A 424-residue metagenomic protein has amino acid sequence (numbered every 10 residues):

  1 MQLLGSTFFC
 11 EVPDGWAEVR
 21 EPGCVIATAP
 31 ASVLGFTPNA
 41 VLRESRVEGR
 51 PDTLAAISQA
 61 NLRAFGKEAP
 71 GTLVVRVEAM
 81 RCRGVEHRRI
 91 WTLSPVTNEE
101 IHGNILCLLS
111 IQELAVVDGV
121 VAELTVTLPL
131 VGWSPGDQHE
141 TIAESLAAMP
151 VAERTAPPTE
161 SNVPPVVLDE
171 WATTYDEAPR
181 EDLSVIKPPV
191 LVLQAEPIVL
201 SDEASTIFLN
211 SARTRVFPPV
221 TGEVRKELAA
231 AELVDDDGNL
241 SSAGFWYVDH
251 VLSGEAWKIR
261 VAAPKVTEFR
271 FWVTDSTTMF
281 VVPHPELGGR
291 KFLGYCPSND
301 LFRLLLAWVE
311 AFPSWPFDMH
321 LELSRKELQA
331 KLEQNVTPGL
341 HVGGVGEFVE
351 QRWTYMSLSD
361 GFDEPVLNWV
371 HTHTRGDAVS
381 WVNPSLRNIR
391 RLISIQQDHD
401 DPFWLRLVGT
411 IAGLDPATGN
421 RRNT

Functional and structural regions predicted by a protein language model:
M1-A64: Secretory pathway targeting signatures of secreted, lumenal, and periplasmic proteins
W16, A122-P158, D398-R421: Surface-exposed amphipathic alpha-helical segments
Q59-A115, E140: Signature of long, low-cysteine stretches enriched in small and polar/charged residues
L93, N239-S276, L340-H373: Extended, Lys/Arg-enriched charged tracts that mediate electrostatic binding to polyanionic substrates
A156-A229, D236: Short, amphipathic alpha-helical interface elements at domain boundaries that mediate macromolecular binding
T221-K226, A231, D235-F302: Accessory beta->alpha helical hairpin/"wing" motif in late/C-terminal subdomains of nucleic-acid enzymes
M279-G339: Surface-exposed beta-loop interaction hotspot
S357-T424: Extended, charged low-complexity segments that frequently continue into or abut oligomerization scaffolds
